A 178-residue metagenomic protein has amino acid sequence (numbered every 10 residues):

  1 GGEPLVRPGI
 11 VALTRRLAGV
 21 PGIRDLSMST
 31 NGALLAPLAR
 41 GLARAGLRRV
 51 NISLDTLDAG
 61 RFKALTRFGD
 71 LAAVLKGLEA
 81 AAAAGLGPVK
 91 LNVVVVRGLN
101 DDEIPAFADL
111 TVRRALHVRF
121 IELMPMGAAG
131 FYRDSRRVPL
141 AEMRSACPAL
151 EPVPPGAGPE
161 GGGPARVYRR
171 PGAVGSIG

Functional and structural regions predicted by a protein language model:
G1-P4: Glycine-rich, proline-tolerant flexible connector loops at the mouths of alpha/beta enzymes
R7-T111, H117: Radical SAM/AdoMet-radical enzyme domain recognition
D109, R113, F120-M126, G130-G178: Auxiliary Fe-S-binding modules of radical SAM enzymes
